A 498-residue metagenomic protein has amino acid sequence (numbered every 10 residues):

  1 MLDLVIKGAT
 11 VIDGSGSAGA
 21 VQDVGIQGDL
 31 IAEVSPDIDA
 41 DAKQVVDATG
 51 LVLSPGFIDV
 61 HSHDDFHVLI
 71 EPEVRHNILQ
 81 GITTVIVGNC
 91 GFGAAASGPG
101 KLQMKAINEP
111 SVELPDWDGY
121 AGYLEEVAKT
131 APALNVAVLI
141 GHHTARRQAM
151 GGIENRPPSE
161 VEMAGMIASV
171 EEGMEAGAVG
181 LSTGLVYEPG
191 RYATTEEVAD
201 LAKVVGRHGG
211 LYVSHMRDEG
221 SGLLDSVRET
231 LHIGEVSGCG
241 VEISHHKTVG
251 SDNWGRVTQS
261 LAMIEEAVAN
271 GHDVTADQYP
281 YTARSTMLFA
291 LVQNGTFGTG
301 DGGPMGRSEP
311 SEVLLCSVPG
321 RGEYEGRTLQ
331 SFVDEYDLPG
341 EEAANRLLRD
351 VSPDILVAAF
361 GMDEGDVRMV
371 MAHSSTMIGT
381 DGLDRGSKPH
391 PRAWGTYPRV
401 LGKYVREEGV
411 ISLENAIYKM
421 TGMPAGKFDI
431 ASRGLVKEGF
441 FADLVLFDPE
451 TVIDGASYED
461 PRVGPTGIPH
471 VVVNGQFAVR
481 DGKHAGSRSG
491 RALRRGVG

Functional and structural regions predicted by a protein language model:
M1-G56, E71, D454: Histidine-rich, glycine-flanked metal-binding segment
A9, D29, G50, H61 (+12 more regions): Divalent metal-coordination and catalytic microenvironments
V11-D23, I355-V367, I411-I417, A425-R462: Acidic, glycine-enriched loop/beta-strand segments at the rims of small-molecule binding/catalytic pockets
A40, A48-P115: Metal-associated gating/positioning segment near the N- to mid-region
T83, G93-S97, A106-E229, I233-V236: Hydrophobic, small-residue-rich alpha-helical packing segments that form membrane-like cores
A95-L102, R147-I153, T195, L224-R228 (+6 more regions): Short acidic, glycine/serine/threonine-rich loops at helix termini
V127, A133-G152, P157-E160, A164-Y187 (+3 more regions): Active-site neighborhoods of metal-dependent hydrolases
T299, R368-S375, T380-D381, L444-L493: C-terminal cap of metal-dependent C-N hydrolases
